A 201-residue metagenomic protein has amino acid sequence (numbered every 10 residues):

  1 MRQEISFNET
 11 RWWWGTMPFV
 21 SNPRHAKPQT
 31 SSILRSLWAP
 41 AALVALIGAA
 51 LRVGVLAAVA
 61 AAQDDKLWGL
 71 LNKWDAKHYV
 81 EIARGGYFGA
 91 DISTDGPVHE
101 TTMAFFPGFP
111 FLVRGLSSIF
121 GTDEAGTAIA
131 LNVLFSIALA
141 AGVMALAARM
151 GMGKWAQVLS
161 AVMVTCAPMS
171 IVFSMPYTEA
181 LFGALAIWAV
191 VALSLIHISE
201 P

Functional and structural regions predicted by a protein language model:
F7-Q63, A148: Start-transfer (signal-anchor) and selected internal transmembrane alpha helices of multi-pass inner/ER membrane
K73-H99, G108: Extracytosolic helix-loop segments that constitute the early lumenal/periplasmic catalytic or substrate-binding loops
P97-V98, P107, F111, I119-A141: Loop-to-helix entry region of an early transmembrane alpha helix in multi-pass inner-membrane enzymes
V113, S117, A140-M144, A148 (+1 more regions): Hydrophobic transmembrane alpha-helices
D123-G126, V143-C166: Transmembrane-helix signature of polytopic, membrane-embedded enzymes that assemble or transfer cell-envelope glycans
L131-F135, K154-V191: Multi-pass, polyprenyl lipid-linked donor-dependent membrane glycosyltransferases
I196-P201: Residue-level detector of conserved catalytic or cofactor/ligand-binding positions in enzyme active sites
